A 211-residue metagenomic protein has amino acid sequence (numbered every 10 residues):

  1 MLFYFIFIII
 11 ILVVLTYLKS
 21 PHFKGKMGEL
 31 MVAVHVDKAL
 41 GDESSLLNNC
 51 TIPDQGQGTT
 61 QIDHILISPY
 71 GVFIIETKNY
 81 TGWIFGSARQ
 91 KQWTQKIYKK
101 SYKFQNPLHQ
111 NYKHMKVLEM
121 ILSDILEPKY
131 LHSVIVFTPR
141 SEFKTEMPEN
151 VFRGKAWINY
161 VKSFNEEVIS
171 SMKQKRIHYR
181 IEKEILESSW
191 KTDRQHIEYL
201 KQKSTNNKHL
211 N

Functional and structural regions predicted by a protein language model:
M1-T60, I67-V72, T81-W83, Q92 (+1 more regions): Surface-exposed interaction regions that form or flank ligand-binding interfaces
